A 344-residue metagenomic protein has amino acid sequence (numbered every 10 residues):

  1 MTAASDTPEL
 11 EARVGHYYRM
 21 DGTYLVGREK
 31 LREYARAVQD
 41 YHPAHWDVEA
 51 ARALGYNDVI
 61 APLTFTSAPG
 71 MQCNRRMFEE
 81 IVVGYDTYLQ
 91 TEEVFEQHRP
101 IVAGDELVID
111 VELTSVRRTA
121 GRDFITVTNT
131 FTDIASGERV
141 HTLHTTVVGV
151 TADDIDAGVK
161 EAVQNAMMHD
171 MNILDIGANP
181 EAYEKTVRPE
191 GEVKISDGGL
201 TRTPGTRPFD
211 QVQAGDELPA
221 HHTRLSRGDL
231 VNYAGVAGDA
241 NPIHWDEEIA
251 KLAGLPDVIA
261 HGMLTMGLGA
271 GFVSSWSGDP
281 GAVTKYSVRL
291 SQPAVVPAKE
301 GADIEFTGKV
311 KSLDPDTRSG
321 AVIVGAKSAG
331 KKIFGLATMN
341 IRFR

Functional and structural regions predicted by a protein language model:
M1-E11, Q90-E93, R99-Q213, V296-R344: HotDog/MaoC-like acyl-thioester-processing domains
M1-E92, A157-A282: Hot-dog-fold acyl-thioester-processing enzymes
Y24, T145-V147, H222-L225, V288 (+1 more regions): Generic detection of short hydrophobic beta-strand segments and adjacent strand-loop junctions
Y88-R99, A282-S291: Small beta-barrel nucleic-acid-binding modules, principally OB-folds
D257, L268-K311: Catalytic-pocket segment enriched in acidic/His residues
